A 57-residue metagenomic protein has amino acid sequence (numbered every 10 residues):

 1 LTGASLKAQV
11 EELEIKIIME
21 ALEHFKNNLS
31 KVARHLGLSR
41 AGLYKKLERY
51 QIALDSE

Functional and structural regions predicted by a protein language model:
L1-E57: Bacterial C-terminal helix-turn-helix
